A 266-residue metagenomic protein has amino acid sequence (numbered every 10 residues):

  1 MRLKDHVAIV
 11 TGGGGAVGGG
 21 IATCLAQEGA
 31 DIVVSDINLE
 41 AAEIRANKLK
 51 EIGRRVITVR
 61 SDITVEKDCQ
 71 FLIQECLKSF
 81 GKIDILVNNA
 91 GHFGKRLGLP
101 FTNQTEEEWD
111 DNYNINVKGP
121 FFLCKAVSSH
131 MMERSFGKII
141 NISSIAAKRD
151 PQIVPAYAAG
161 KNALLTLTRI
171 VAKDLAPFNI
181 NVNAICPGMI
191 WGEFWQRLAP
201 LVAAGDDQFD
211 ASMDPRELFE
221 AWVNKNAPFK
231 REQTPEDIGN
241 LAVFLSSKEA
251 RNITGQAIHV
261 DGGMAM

Functional and structural regions predicted by a protein language model:
R2, F121, M132, F136 (+2 more regions): C-terminal substrate-recognition "lid" of short-chain dehydrogenase/reductases
L3-V33: Canonical Rossmann dinucleotide-binding motif of NAD(H)/NADP(H)-dependent dehydrogenases/reductases, specifically
C69, L97-F101, T105-D110, V223: Substrate-binding pocket helix/loop in short-chain dehydrogenase/reductase
C124, G160, T168: Active-site helix of classical SDR
S129, K173-D174, R251: Alpha-helical segment proximal to the catalytic Tyr-Lys
S144: Residue(s) in the substrate-gating loop at a strand-loop-helix junction that position the organic substrate next
A176, N181, I253-G255: Short, small/polar-rich loop/turn modules that mediate ligand/substrate recognition or access, typified
